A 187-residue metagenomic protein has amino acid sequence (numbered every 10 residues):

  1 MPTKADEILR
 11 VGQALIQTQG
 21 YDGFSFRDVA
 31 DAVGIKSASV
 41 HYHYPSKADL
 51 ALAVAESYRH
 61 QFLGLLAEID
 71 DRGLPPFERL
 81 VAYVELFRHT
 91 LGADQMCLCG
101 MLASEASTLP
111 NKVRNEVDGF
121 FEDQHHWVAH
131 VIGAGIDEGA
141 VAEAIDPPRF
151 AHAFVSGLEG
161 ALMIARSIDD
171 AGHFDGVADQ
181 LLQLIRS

Functional and structural regions predicted by a protein language model:
E7, V11-D49, A53: Helix-turn-helix
K47, V54, Y58-F62, P76 (+6 more regions): Hydrophobic/aromatic residues within well-ordered alpha-helical segments
A53-E56, A67-Q95, P147-F154: Hydrophobic alpha-helical connector segments
H60-L63, A67-E68, A93-M96, N111-D137 (+1 more regions): Amphipathic alpha-helical packing segments from all-alpha helical-bundle domains
E78, N115-G119, D137-A153, G172: All-alpha amphipathic helical-bundle segments outside canonical DNA-binding/catalytic cores that form hydrophobic
E78-H89, E122-A134, E138, G157 (+2 more regions): C-terminal peripheral helix-coil segments that are non-catalytic and often amphipathic
R79, G92-K112: Amphipathic alpha-helical segments used for helix-helix packing
